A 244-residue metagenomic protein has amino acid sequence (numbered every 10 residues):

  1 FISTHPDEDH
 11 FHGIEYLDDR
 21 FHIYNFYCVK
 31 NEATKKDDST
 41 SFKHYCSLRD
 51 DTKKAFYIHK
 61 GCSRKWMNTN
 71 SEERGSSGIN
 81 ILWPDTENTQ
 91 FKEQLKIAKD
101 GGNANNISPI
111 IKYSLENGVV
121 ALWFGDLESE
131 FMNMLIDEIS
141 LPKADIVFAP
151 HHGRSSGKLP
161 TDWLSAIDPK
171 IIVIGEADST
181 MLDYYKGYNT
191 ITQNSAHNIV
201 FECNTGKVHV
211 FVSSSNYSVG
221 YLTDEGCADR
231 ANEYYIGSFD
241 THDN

Functional and structural regions predicted by a protein language model:
F1-C28, E32, E138-R154, D168-I172: Active-site metal-binding motif and surrounding structural segment of the metallo-beta-lactamase
S3-P6, V29-N31, H59-C62, P84 (+4 more regions): Active-site-proximal beta-strand/loop segments in catalytic clefts of secreted hydrolases
P6-F11, A33-K36, E128-M134, H151-T161 (+2 more regions): Active-site environment of divalent metal-dependent phosphoester hydrolases
H10-G13, D38-L48, W123, F131: Stable alpha-helical elements in mature extracytoplasmic
Y16-R20, F42, S47-R49, I136-S140 (+1 more regions): Mature extracellular/periplasmic domains of secretome proteins
T34-N70, R74, I167, M181-C203: Short acidic, glycine/proline-enriched helix-loop-strand junctions
I58-K143, H197-N244: Core dinuclear metal-dependent hydrolase active-site scaffold
I146, D162-W163: A compositional/structural signature marking long, glycine- and acidic/polar-rich segments with frequent tryptophans
